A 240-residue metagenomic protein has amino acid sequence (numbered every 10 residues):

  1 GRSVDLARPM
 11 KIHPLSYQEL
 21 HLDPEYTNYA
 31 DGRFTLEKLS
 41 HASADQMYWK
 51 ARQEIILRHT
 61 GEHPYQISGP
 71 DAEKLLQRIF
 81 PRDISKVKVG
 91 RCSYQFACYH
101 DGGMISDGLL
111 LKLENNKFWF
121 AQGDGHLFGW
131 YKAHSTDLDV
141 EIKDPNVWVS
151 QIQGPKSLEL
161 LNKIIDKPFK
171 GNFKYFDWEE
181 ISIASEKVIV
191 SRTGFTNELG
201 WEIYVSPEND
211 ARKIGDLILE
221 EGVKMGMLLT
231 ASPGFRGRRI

Functional and structural regions predicted by a protein language model:
G1-C98, G103: Acidic, proline/glycine-enriched N-terminal capping motif
L6, I12-H13, Y17-K38, D137-I240: Glycine-rich, acidic
W49-H59, M104-E114, E141-D144, A184-G200: Residues forming anionic-ligand binding surfaces in small-molecule and nucleic-acid pockets of primarily soluble enzymes
G61-Q66, N115-K117, P145-I152: Conserved short loop/turn motifs at secondary-structure junctions
G69, F120, G154: Residue-level signal for inorganic ion chemistry
P70-M104, H126, S157-E186: Internal amphipathic helical hairpin motif
Q77-S85, G125-D137, D166, D216 (+1 more regions): Short, intrinsically disordered, mixed-charge
L109-G129, W148-V149, G200-S206: Glycine-rich, acidic/polar active-site loops that bind/position phosphate-bearing ligands
